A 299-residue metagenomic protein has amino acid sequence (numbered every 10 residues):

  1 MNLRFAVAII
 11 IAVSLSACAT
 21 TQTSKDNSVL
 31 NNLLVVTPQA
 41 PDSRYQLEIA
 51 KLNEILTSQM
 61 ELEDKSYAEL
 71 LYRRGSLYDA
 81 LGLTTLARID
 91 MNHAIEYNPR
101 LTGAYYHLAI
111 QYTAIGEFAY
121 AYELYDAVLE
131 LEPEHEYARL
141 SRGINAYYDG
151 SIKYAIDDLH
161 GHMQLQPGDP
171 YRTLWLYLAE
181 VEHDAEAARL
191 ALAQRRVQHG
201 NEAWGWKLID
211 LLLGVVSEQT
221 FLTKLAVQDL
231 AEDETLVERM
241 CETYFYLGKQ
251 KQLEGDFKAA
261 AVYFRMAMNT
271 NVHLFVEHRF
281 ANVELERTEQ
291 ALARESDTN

Functional and structural regions predicted by a protein language model:
C18-E69, R73, Q290-N299: N-terminal leader/linker segments that initiate helical-solenoid repeat arrays
L62, Y97, L131, Q164-Q166 (+2 more regions): Structural marker of alpha-solenoid helical repeat scaffolds
S76, I110, I144, Y177-E180 (+2 more regions): Residue-level recognition of tetratricopeptide repeat
